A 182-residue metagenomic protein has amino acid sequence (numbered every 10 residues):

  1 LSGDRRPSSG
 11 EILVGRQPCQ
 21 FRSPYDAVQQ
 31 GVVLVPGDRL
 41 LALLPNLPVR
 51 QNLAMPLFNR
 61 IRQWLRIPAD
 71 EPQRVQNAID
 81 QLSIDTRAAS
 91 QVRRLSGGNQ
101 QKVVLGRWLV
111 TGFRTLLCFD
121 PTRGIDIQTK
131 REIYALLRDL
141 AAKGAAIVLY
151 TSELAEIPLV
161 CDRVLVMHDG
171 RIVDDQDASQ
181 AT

Functional and structural regions predicted by a protein language model:
L1-T182: Glycine-rich phosphate-binding loops of nucleotide-dependent enzymes
